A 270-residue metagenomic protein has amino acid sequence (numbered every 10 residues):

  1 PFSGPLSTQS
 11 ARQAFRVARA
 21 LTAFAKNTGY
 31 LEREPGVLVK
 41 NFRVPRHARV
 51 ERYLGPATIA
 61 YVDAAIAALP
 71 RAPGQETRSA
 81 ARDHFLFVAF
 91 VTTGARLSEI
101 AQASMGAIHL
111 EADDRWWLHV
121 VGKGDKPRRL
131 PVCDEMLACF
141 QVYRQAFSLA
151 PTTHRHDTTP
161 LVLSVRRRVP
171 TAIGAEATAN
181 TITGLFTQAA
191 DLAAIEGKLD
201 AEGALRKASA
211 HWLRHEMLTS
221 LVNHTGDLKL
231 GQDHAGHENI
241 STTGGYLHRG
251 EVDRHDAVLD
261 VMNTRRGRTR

Functional and structural regions predicted by a protein language model:
P1-R270: Conserved catalytic core of the tyrosine transesterase superfamily
